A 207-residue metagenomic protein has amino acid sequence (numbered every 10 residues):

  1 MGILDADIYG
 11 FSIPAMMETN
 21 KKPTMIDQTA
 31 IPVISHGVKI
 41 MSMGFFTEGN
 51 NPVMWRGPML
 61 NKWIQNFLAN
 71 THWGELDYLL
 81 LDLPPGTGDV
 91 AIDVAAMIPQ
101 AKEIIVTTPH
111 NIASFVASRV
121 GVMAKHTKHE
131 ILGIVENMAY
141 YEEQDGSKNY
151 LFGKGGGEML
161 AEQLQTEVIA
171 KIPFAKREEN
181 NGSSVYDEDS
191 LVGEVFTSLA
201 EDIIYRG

Functional and structural regions predicted by a protein language model:
M1-N50, M54, N61: Phosphate-binding loop that captures ATP/GTP phosphates
D5, I13, M41, I64 (+6 more regions): Residue-level signature of catalytic and energy-coupling elements of molecular machines, predominantly ATP/GTP-dependent
I8-G10, F46-E48, P85-G86, P109-A113 (+2 more regions): Conserved nucleotide-binding/hydrolysis micro-motifs of P-loop NTPases
N20-K22, I26, P109-V116, Y150-F152: Active-site glycine- and acidic-residue-rich loops that bind and position anionic ligands or nucleotide-like cofactors
V33, N70-G74, A96-P99, H126-T127: Conserved catalytic network of the ASCE P-loop NTPase/AAA+ motor domain
T47-D93: Phosphate-binding/switch loop-helix module in NTP-utilizing enzymes
G74-L81, T87, P99-V120: Conserved Switch II/interswitch segment of TRAFAC-class P-loop GTPases
G121-G207: C-terminal lobe/tail of nucleotide-utilizing enzymes
